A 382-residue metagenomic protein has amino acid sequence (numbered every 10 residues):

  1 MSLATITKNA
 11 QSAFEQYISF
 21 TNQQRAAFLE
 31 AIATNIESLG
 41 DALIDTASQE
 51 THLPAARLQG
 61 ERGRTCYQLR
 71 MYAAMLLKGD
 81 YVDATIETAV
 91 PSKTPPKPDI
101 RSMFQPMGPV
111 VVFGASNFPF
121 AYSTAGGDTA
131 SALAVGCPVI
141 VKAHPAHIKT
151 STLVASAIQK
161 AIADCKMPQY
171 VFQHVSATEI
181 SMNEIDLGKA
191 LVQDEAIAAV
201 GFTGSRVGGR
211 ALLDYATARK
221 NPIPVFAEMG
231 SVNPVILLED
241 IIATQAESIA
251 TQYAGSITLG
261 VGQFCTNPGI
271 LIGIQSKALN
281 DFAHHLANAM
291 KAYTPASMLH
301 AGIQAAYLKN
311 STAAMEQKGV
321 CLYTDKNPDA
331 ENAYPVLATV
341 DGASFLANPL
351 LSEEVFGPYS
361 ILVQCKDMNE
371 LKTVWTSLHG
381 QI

Functional and structural regions predicted by a protein language model:
M1-P98, D164: N-terminal Rossmann-like NAD(P)+-binding subdomain of aldehyde/semialdehyde dehydrogenases
L3, N22, A243-A246, L279 (+1 more regions): Residues at or immediately preceding the N-termini of alpha-helices
I6, A227-G230, V261-T266, N348-V355 (+1 more regions): Short, flexible turn/loop "capping" segments at secondary-structure junctions
A31-A42, A157-C165, A250, H285 (+2 more regions): Generic non-transmembrane alpha-helical segments
D80-I249, A254, S276: Rossmann-like NAD(P) dinucleotide-binding subdomain of oxidoreductase/dehydrogenase enzymes
T203-G204, P224-G230, T251-G273, N288 (+1 more regions): Active-site PLP-lysine loop of aminotransferase-like
N233-E239, N267-P268, S360-I361: Adenylate-forming
T251, G273-I382: NAD(P)-dependent aldehyde/semialdehyde dehydrogenase
